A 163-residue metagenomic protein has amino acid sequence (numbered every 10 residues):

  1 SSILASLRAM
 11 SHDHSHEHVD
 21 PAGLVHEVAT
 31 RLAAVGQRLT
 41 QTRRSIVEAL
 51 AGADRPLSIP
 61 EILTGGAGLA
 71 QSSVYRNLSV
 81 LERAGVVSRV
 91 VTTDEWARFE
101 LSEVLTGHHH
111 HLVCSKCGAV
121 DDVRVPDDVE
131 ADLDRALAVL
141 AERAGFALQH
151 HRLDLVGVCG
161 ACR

Functional and structural regions predicted by a protein language model:
S2-R38: N-terminal leader segment of winged-helix/HTH proteins
V35-Q37, A51-D54: Short helix-capping/hinge SLiMs at alpha-helix to coil transitions
Q41, A53-S58: Short capping segments at the starts of secondary-structure elements
R44-A49: Pre-recognition alpha-helix immediately N-terminal to the DNA-recognition helix within helix-turn-helix or winged-helix
E61-G65: A short acidic, leucine-rich amphipathic alpha-helix
V74-G85: Basic amphipathic alpha-helical segments that dock to polyanions
A84-R163: Non-DNA-binding regulatory cores of transcription-related proteins, predominantly C-terminal effector-binding
